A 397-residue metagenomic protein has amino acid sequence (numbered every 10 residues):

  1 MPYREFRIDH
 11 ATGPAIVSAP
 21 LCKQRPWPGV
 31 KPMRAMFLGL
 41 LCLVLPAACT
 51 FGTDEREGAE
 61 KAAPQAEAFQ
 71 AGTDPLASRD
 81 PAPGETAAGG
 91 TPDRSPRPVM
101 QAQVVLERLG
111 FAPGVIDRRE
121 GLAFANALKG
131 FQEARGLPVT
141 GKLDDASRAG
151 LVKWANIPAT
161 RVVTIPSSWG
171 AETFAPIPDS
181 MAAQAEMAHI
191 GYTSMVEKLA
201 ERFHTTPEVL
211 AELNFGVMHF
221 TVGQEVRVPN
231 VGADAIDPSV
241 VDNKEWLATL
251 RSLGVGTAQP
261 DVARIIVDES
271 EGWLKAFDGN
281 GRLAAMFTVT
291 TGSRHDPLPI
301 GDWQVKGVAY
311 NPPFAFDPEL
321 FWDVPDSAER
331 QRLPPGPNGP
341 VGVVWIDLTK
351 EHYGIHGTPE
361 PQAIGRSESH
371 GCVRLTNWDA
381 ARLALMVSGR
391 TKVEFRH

Functional and structural regions predicted by a protein language model:
P46-A48: C-terminal motif of bacterial Sec signal peptides marking the signal peptidase cleavage site
T50-T53: Bacterial signal peptide processing site
R56-T91: Post-signal peptide N-terminal segment of mature Sec-exported envelope proteins
R94-N126, G130, S168-H204: Primarily a LysM-type cell-wall glycan-binding module
E107-F111, K129-L137, R148, V152-N156 (+7 more regions): Sec-exported extracytoplasmic/periplasmic mature domains
L122-N126, G130-A171, A211-W246: Extracellular LysM carbohydrate-binding repeats and other cell-envelope/extracellular binding modules
P229-G301, G307-V308, P312: Cell wall/extracellular polymer interaction/catalysis modules
D323-H397: Exported/periplasmic cell-wall-interacting domains
